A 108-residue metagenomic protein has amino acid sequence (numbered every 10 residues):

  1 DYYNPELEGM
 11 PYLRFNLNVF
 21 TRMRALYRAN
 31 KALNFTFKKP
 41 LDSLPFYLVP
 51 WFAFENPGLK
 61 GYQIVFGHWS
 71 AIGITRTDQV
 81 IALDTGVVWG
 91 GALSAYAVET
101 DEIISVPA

Functional and structural regions predicted by a protein language model:
D1-A108: Feature recognizes metal-dependent phosphohydrolase scaffolds
